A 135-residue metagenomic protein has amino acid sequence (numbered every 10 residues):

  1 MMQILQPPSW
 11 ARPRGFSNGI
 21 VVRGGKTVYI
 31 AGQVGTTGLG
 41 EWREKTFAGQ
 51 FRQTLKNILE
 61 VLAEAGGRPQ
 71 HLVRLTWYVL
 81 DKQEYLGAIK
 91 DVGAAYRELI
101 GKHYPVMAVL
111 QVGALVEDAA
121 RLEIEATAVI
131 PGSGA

Functional and structural regions predicted by a protein language model:
M1-V73, V79-A135: N-terminal presequence-like segments and the immediate start of the first folded domain
